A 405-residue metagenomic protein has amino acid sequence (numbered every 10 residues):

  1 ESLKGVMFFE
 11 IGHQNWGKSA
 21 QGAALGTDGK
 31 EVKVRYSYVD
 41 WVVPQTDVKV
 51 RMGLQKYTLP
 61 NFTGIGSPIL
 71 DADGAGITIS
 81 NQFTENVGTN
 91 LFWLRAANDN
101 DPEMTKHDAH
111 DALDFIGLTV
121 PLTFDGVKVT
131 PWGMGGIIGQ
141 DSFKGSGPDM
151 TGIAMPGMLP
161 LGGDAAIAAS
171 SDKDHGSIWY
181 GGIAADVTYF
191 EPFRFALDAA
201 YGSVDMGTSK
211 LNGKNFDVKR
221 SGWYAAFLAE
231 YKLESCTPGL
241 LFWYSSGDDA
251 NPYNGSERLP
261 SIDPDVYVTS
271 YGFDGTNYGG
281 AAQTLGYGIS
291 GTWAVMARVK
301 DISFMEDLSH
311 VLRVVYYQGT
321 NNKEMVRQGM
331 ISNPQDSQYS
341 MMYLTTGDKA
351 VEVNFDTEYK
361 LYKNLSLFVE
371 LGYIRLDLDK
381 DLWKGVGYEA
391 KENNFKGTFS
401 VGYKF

Functional and structural regions predicted by a protein language model:
E1-Q45, V50, T58-P68, V204-R220 (+4 more regions): Surface-exposed loop and membrane-interface regions of Gram-negative outer-membrane beta-barrel proteins
S2, T46-V48, T63-G255, A297 (+3 more regions): Signature for the C-terminal beta-barrel architecture of outer-membrane proteins
P238-G239, D249-P252, D307-L312, T320-M325 (+1 more regions): Extended hydrophobic-aromatic, low-complexity segments
P252-G291: Flexible glycine-rich, low-complexity coil/linker segments exposed to the extracellular/periplasmic environment
N277-Y287, R313-Y343: Radical SAM enzyme core and accessory elements
Q283, S290-M325, D348, T398: Exposed, low-structure sequence patches enriched in small/polar residues
A297-K300, A350-G372, S400: Conserved C-terminal beta-signal and adjacent last beta-strands/turns of outer-membrane beta-barrel proteins
E392-F405: Outer-membrane beta-barrel "beta-signal"
